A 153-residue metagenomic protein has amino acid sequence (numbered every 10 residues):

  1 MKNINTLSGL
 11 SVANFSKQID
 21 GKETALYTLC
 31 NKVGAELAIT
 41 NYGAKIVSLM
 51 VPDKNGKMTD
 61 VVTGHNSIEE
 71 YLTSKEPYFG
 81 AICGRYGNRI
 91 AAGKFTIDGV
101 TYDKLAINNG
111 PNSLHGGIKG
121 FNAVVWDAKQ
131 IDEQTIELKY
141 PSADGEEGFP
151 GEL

Functional and structural regions predicted by a protein language model:
K2-L153: Surface-exposed acidic/polar loop and edge beta-strand patches at domain peripheries
